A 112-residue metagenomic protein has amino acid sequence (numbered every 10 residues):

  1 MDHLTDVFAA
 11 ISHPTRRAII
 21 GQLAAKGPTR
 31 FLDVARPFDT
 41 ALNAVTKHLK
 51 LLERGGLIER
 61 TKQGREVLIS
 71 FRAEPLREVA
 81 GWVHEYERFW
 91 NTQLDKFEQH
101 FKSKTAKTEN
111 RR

Functional and structural regions predicted by a protein language model:
M1-H3, Q22-A25, T29-L42, L51-E59 (+1 more regions): C-terminal regulatory/oligomerization modules of transcriptional regulators
F8, I20-L23: Hydrophobic residues on short alpha-helical segments
A10-R17: Short alpha-helical elements of helix-turn-helix
H13, R60-K62: Conserved strand-loop elements at the edges of beta-sheets that form or border functional pockets
P14, T29, E66: Gly/Ser/Thr-rich beta-alpha loop segments that engage phosphate groups in nucleotides
H48: Residues within the DNA-recognition helix of helix-turn-helix
K62-L68: Short, Lys/Arg-rich nucleic-acid/phosphate-binding segment
